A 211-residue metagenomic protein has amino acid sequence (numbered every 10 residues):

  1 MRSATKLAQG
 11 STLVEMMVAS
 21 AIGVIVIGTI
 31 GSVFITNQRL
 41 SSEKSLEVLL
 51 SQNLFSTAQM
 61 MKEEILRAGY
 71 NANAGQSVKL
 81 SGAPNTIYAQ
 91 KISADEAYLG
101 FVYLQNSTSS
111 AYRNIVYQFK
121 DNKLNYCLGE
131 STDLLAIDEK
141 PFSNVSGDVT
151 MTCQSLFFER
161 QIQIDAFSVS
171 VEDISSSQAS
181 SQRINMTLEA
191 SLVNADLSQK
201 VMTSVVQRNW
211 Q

Functional and structural regions predicted by a protein language model:
R2-G10, V18, I22-V26, V33-F34 (+6 more regions): N-terminal secretory/membrane-targeting helices
R2-Y70: Aliphatic-rich helix starts adjacent to a transmembrane/signal segment
R39, K44, L54, A74 (+3 more regions): Solvent-exposed, flexible loop/coil residues
S42, V48-Q52, S56, G69-V78 (+1 more regions): N-terminal short leaders/motifs
L50, L54, Y117, A179 (+1 more regions): Aromatic-acidic/polar surface patches that form glycan- and anion
I65-F101: Short, glycine/small-hydrophobic-rich surface segments
T86-I174: Type IV pilin-like appendage domain
N144-Q211: Short linear sequence signals and composition-biased patches located at protein termini or domain-edge surfaces
